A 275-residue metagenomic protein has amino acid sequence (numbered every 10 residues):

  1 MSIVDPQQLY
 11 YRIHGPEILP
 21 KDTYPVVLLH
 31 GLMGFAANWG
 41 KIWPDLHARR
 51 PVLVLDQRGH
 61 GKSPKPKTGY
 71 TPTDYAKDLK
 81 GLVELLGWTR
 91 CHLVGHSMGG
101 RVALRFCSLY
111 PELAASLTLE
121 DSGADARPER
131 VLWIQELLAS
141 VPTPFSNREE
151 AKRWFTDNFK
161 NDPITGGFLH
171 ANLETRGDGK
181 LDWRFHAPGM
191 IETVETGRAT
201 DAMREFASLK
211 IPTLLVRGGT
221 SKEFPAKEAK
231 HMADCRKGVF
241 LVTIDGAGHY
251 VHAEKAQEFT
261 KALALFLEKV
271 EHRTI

Functional and structural regions predicted by a protein language model:
R12-K62: Conserved HGGG/HGGXW glycine-rich cap/lid loop of the alpha/beta-hydrolase fold
D56, H92, A115-T118: Residue in the alpha/beta-hydrolase core beta-strand immediately N-terminal to the catalytic nucleophile
A76-C91: Conserved acidic catalytic loop of the alpha/beta-hydrolase fold
G95, G99, A103: Gly/Ala-rich beta-loop-alpha elbow adjacent to hydrolase catalytic centers
R105-L109, A115-R148: Flexible "cap/lid" loop of the alpha/beta hydrolase fold
E129-L132, P144-T200, E205: Conserved alpha/beta-hydrolase catalytic His-Asp/Glu region
D178-D234, F240-T243: Conserved serine/cysteine hydrolase catalytic core
A247-A256, T260: Catalytic histidine-centered segment of alpha/beta-hydrolase-like enzymes
